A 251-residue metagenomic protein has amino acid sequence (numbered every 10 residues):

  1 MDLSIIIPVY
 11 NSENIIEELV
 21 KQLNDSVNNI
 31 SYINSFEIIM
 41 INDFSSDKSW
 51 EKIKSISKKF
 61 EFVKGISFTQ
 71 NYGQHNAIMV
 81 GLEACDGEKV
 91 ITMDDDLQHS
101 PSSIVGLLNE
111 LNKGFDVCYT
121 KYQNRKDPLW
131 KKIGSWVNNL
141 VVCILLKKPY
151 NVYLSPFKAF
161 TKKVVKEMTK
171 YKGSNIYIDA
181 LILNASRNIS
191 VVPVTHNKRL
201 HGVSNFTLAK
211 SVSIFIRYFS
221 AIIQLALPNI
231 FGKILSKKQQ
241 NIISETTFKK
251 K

Functional and structural regions predicted by a protein language model:
M1-D127, K163, Q239-K251: Structured catalytic core of nucleotide-sugar glycosyltransferases
N14-I15, Y177-K251: Hydrophobic helical membrane-anchoring modules
V27-S31, E61, L145-L146, I223-L227: Secondary-structure transition/hinge residues
K64-Q70, Q74-A84, P101-I176, N197-I223: Acceptor/aglycone-binding surface of glycosyltransferases and processive sugar-polymer synthases
